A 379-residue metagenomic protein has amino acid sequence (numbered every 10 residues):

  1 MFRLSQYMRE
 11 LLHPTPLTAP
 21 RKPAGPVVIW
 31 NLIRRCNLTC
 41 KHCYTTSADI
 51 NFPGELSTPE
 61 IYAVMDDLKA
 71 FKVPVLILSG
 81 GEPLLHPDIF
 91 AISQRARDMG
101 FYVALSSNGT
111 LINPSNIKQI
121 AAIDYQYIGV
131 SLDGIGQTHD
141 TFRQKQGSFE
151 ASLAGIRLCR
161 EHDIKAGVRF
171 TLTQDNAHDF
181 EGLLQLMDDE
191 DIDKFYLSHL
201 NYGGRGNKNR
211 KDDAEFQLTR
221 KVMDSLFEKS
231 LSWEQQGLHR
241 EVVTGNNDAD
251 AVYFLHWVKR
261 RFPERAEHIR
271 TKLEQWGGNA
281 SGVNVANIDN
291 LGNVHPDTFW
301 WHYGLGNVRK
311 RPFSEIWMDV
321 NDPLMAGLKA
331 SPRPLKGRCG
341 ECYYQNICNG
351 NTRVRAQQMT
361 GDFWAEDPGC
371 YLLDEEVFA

Functional and structural regions predicted by a protein language model:
M1-N51, D66-K69, F313: N-terminal pre-core extensions flanking Radical SAM catalytic domains
T58-E215: Radical SAM/AdoMet-radical enzyme domain recognition
D67-G80, A365-A379: Short Fe-S-cluster ligation motifs
Q217-H268, N293-Y343, C348-N349: C-terminal accessory region of radical SAM enzymes
H268-G277: Short, basic/aromatic recognition patches
N279-G282: Short, small/polar residue-rich loop motifs at catalytic or cofactor-binding pockets
I288-D289: Short, acidic, Ser/Thr-enriched surface-loop or helix-capping motifs
R333-V377: Cysteine-cluster motifs in flexible loop/terminal segments that predominantly coordinate metals
